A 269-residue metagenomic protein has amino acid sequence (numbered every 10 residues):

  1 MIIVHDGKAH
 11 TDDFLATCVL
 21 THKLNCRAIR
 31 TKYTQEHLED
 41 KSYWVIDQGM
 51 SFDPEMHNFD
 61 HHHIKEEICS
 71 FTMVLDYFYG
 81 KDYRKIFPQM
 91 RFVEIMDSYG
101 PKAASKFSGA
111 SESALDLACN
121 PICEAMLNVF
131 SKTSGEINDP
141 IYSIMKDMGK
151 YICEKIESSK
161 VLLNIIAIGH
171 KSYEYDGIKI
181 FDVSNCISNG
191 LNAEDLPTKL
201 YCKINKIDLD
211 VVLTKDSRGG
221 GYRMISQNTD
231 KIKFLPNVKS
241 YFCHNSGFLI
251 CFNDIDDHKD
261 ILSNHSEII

Functional and structural regions predicted by a protein language model:
V4-G7, T11-C18, Y33, E39-W44 (+3 more regions): C-terminal accessory domains and tails appended to enzymatic cores
D13-F87: Glycine/small-residue-rich interface belts in oligomeric ring/scaffold proteins and their assembly partners
D47, E94, I225: Residues in well-ordered beta-strands of folded domains
E66, S70-Y79, R84, P88-A118: Gly/Ser-rich oxyanion-binding loop with an adjacent helix/lid that shapes the negatively charged ligand pocket
